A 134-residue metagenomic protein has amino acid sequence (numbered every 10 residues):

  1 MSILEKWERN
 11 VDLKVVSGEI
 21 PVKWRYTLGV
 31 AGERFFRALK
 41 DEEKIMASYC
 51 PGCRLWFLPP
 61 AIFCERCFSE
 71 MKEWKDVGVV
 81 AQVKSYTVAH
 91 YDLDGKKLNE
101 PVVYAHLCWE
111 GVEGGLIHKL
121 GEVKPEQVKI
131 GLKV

Functional and structural regions predicted by a protein language model:
M1-I45: A broadly conserved sequence feature marking short terminus-proximal activation segments in nucleic acid-centric
K44-A47, A61: Residues immediately within or flanking Cys/His clusters that coordinate Zn2+ in small zinc-binding modules
P51-R54, F68-M71: Cys/His-coordinated zinc-binding microdomains
A81-V83, L120, K133: Conserved hydrophobic positions within beta-strands
Y86-D92, P125: Short, conserved beta-turn/loop elements at beta-strand boundaries and strand-helix junctions
D92-H106: Short aromatic-glycine-enriched beta-strand elements
E113-P125: Beta-strand/loop nucleic-acid-binding surfaces
E122-V134: Short nucleic-acid-contacting surface segments enriched for D/E, G, S/T with interspersed K/R
